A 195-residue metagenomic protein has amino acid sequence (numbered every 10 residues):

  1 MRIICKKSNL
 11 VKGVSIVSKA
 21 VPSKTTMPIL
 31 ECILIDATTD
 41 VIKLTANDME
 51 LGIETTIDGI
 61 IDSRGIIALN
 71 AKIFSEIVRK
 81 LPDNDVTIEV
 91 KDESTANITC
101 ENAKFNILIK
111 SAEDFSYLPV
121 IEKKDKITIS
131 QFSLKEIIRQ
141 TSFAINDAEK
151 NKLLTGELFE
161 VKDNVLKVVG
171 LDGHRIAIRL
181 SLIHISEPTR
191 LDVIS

Functional and structural regions predicted by a protein language model:
M1-L182, S186, R190: Structural preference for solvent-exposed beta-strand-turn elements and adjacent flexible terminal/loop segments within
